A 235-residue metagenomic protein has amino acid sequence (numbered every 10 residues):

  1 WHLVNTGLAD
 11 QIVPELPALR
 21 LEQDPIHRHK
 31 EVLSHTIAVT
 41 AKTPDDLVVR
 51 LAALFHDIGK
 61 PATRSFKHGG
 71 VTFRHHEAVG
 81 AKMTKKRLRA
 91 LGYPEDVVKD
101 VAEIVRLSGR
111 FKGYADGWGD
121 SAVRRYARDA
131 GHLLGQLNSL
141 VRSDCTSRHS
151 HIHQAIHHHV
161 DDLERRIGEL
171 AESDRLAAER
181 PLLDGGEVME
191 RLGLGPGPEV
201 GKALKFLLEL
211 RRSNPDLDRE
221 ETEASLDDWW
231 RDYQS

Functional and structural regions predicted by a protein language model:
W1-R142, H151: Conserved, hydrophobic alpha-helical core segments of structured domains
S147-S235: Charged substrate- and nucleic-acid-binding regions of tRNA-handling and nucleotidyl-transfer enzymes, centered on
